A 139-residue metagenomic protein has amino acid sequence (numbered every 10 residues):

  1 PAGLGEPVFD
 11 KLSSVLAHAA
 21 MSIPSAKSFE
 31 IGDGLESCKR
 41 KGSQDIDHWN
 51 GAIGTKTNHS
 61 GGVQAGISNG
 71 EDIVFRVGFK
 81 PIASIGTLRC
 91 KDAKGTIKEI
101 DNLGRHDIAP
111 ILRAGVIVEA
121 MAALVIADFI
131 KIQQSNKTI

Functional and structural regions predicted by a protein language model:
P1-I97: Glycine-rich anion/phosphate-binding loop at the beta-strand->alpha-helix junction
V74, I82-I139: Internal helix-turn-beta structural module
